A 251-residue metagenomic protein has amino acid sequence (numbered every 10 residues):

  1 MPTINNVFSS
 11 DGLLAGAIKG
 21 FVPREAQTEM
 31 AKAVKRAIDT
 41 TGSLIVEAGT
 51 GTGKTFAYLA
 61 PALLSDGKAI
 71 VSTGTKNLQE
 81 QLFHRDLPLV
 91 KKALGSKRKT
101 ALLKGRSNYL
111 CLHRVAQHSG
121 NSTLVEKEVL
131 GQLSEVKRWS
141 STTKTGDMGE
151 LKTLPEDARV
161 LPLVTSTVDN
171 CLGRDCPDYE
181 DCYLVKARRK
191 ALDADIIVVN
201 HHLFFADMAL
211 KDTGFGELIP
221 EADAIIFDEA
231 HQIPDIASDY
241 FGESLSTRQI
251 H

Functional and structural regions predicted by a protein language model:
P2-A17, G67-I197, H202: A substrate-engagement module of RecA-like helicase motors
P2-V46: Conserved pre-motif I regulatory segment
K35-R36, T55-K68, R85-L89: Walker A/P-loop NTP-binding motif
T50: The conserved Walker
L78, F204, Q232-D235: Residues immediately C-terminal
V185-D195, K211-D223: Short basic/glycine-enriched coil/helix segment immediately N-terminal to the Walker B
A230-H231, D235-H251: Conserved phosphoryl-transfer catalytic core
